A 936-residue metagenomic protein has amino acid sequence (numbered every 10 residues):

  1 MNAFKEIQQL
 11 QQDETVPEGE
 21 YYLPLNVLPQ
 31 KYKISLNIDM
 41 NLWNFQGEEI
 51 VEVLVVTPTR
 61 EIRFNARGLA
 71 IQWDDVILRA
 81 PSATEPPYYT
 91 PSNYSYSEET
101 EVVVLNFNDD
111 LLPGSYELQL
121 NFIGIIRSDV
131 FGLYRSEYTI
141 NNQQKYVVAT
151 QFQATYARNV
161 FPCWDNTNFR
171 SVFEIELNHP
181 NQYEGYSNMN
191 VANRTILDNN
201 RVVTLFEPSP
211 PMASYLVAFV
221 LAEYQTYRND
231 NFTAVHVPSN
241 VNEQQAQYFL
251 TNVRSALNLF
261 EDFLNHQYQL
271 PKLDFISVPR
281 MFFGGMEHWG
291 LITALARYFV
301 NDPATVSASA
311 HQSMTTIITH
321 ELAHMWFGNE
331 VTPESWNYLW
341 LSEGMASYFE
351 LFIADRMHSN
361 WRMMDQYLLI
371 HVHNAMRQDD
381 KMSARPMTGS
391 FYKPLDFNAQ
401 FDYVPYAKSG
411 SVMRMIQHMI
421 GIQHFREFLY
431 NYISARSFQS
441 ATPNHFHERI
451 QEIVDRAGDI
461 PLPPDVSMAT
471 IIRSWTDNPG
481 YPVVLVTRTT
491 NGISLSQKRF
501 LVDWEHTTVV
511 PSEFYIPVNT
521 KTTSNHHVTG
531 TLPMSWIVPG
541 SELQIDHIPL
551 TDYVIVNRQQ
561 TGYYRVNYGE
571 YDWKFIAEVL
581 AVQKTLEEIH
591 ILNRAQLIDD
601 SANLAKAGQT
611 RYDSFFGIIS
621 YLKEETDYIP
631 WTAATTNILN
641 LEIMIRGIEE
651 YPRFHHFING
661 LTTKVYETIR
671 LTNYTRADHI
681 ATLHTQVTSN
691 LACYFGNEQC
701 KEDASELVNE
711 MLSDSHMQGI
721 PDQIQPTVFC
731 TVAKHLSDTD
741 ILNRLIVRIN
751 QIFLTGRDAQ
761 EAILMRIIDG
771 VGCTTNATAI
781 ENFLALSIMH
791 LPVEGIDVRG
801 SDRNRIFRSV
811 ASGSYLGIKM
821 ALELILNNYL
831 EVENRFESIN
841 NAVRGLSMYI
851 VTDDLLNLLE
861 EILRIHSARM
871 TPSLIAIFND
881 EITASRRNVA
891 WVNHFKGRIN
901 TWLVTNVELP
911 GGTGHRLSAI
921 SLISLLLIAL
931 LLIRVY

Functional and structural regions predicted by a protein language model:
M1-I50, A83, N141-V147, D165-T167 (+1 more regions): N-terminal, polar/Ser/Thr-rich
L23, E52, E101-V103, N121-Q225 (+1 more regions): Extended, low-hydrophobicity, Ser/Thr/Pro/Gly-biased non-transmembrane segments
E52-A70, D165, E174-P180, D503-V518: Surface-exposed beta-strand/loop patches in extracellular or lumenal glycoproteins
G68-I140, S541-I548: A surface-exposed beta-strand-loop module
Q72-I77, P464-A469, Y481-N557: Beta-strand-rich binding/interaction modules
F206, H236-K498, V502-W504, G647-H656 (+3 more regions): Hydrophobic alpha-helical and helix-loop surface patches within well-folded domains that function as non-catalytic
V372-H373, D380, Y403, S496 (+2 more regions): Long, ordered, helix-rich scaffold segments
V907-I923: C-terminal GPI-anchoring signal of eukaryotic secretory precursors
